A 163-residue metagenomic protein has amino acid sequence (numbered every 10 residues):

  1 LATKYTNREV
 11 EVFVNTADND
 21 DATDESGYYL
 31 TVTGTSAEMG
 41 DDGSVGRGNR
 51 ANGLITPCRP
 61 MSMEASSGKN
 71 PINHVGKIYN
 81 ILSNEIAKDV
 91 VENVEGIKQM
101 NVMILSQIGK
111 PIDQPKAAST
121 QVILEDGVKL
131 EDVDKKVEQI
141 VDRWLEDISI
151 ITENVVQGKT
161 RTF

Functional and structural regions predicted by a protein language model:
L1-F163: A domain-level signal for the structural core that forms small-molecule/cofactor-binding pockets and catalytic centers
